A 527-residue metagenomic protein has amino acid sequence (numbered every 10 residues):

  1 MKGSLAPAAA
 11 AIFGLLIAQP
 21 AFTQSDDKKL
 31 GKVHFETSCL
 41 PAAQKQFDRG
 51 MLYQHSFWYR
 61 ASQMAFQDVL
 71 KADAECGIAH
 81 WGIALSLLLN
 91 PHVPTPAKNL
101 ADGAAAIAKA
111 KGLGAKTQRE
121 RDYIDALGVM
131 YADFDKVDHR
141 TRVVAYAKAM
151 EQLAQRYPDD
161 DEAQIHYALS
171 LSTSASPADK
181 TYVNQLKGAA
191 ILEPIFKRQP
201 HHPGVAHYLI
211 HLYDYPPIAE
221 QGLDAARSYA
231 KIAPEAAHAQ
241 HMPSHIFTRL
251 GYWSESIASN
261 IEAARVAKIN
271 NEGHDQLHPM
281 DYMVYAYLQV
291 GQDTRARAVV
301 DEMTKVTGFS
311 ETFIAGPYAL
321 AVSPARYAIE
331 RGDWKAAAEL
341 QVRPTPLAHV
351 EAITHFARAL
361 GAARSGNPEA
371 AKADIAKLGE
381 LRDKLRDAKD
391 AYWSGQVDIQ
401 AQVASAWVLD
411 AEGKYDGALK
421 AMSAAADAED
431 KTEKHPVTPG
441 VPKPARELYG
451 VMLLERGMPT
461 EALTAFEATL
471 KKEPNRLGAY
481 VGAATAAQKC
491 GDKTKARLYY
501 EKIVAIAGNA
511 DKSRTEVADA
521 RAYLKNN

Functional and structural regions predicted by a protein language model:
P41-R49, E75-L87, A115-D135, D159-P177 (+7 more regions): Amphipathic alpha-helical repeat scaffolds of TPR domains
Y53, L87, V129, L171 (+8 more regions): Residue at a conserved register position within TPR or TPR-like alpha-solenoid repeats
Y59-M64, I83-E120, D125-T141, S174-V183 (+4 more regions): Inter-helical turn/loop elements of alpha-helical hairpins
K71-A72, A154-R156, F196-R198, R227-E235 (+7 more regions): Solenoid-like repeat scaffolds
G77, A84, L88, P96-A115 (+6 more regions): TPR/TPR-like (Sel1-like) alpha-helical repeat modules
